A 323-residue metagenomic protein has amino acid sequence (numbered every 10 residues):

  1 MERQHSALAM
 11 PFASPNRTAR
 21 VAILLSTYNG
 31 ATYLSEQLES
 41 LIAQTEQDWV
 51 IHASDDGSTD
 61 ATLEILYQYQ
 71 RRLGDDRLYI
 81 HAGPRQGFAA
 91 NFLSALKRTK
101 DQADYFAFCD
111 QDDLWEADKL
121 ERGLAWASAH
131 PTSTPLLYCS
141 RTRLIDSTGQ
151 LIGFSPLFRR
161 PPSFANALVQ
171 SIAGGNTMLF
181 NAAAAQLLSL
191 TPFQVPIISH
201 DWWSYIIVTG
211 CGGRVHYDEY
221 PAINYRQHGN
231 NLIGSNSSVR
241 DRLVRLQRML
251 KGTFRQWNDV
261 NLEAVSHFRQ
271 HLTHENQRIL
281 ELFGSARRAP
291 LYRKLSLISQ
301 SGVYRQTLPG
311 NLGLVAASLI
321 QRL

Functional and structural regions predicted by a protein language model:
E2-S237, L319-R322: Nucleotide-sugar donor-binding/catalytic module of glycosyltransferases that assemble extracellular/cell-envelope
F193, I197, W203, N224-L323: C-terminal subregions of glycosyltransferases and related glycan-biosynthesis enzymes
